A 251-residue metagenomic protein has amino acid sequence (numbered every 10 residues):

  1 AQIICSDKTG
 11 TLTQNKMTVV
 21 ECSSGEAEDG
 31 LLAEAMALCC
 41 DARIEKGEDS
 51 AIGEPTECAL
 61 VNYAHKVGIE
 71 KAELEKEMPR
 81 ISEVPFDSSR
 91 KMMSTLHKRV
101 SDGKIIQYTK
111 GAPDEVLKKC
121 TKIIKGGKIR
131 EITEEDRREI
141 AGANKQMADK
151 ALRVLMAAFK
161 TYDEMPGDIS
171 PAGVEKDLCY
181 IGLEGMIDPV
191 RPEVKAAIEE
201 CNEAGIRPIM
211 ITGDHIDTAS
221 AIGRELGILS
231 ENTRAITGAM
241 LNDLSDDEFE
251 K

Functional and structural regions predicted by a protein language model:
A1-K251: Conserved cytosolic headpiece of P-type ATPases
